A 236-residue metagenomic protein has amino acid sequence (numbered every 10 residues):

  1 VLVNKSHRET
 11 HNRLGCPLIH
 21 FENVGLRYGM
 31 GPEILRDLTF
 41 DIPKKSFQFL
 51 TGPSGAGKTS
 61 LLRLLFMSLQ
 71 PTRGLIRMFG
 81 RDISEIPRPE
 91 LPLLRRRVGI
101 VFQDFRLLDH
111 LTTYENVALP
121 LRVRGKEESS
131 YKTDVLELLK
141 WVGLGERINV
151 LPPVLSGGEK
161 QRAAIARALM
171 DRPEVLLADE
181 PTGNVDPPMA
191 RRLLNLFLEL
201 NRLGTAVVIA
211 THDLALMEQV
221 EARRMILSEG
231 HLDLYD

Functional and structural regions predicted by a protein language model:
F66: Helix-to-loop junction immediately C-terminal to a conserved catalytic motif
G74-D82: Conserved ABC transporter NBD signature motif
I83-G99, L200-R202: ABC ATPase NBD coupling module
L111-L119: Short coil-to-helix segment of the ABC ATPase nucleotide-binding domain corresponding to the Q-loop/switch region
V150-P153, D171, L203: Conserved signature/switch motifs of ABC ATPase nucleotide-binding domains
L151-L155, E159-Q161: Conserved ABC ATPase signature
L176-D179: Catalytic Walker B motif of ABC-type/P-loop ATPase nucleotide-binding domains
